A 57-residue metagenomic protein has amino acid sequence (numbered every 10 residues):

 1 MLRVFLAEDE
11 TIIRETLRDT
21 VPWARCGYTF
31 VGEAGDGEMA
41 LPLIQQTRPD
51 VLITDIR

Functional and structural regions predicted by a protein language model:
M1-F5: Non-catalytic signal-transmission and effector/linker regions of two-component phosphorelay proteins
E8: Conserved acidic carboxylate
T11-G32: Two-component/phosphorelay signaling modules centered on CheY-like receiver
R18, E33-V51: Acidic, metal-coordinating helix/loop segments flanking the phosphotransfer/catalytic sites of two-component signaling
D55: Active-site residues of response regulator receiver
